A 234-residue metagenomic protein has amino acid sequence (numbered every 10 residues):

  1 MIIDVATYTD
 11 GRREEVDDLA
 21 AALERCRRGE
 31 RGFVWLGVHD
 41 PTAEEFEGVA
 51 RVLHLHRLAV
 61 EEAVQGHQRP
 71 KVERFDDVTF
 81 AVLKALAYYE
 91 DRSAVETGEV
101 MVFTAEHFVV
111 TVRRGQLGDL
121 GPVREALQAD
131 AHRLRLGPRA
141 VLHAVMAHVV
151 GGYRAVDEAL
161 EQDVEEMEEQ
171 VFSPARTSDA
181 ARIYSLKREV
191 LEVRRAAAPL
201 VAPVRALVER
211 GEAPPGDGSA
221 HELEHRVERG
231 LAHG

Functional and structural regions predicted by a protein language model:
M1-E222, R226, G230-H233: Peripheral, non-transmembrane regulatory/ligand-interaction domains of membrane transport proteins
